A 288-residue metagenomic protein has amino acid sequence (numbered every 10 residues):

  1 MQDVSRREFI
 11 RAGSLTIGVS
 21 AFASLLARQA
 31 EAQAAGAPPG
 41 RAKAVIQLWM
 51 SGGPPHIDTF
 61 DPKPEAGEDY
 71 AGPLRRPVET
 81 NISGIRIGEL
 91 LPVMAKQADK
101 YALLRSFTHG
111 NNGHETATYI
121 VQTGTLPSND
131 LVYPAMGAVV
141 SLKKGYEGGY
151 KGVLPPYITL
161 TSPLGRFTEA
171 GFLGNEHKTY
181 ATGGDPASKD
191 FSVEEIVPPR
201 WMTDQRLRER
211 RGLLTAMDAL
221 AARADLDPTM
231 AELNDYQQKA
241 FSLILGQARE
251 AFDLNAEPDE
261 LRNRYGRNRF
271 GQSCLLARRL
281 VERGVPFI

Functional and structural regions predicted by a protein language model:
M1-I288: Ligand-binding pockets and gating/stacking loops
